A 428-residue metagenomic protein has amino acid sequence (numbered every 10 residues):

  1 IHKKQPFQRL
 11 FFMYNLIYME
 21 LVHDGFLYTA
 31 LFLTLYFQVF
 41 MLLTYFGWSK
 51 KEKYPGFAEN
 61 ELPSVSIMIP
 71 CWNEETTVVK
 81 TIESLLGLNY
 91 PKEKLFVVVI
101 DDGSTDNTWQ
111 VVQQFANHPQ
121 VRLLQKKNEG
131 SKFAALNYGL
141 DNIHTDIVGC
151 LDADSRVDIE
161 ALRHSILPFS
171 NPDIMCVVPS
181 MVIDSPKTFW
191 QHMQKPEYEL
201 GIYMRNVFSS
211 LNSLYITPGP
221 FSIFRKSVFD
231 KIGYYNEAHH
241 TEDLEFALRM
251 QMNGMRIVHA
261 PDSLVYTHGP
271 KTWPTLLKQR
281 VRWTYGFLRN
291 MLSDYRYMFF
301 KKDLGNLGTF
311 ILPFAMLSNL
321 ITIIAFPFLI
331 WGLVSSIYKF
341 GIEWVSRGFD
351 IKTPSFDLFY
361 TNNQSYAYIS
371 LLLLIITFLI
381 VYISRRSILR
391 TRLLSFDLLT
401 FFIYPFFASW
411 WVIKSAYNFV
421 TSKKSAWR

Functional and structural regions predicted by a protein language model:
M13-E61, I383-R385, Y404, A408-N418: N-terminal membrane-anchoring/stem segments of glycan-assembly enzymes
F57-E59, M316-T421: Membrane-embedded multi-pass helical conduit in multi-pass membrane proteins, especially envelope-biosynthetic
P63-S66, F96, E245: Cell-envelope/extracellular polymer assembly enzymes that use nucleotide-activated donors
V79, D106-Q114, E160: Acidic helix N-cap motif at the loop->helix transition within catalytic regions of sugar-transfer enzymes
E83-K94: Short, acidic, metal-binding catalytic loop of nucleotide-sugar glycosyltransferases
K92, D101-Q110, N128-E129: A conserved acidic beta->alpha catalytic loop
A116, L124-Q125, S131-A135, G139-D141 (+4 more regions): Long helical/loop segments within the catalytic core of UDP-sugar-dependent glycosyltransferases, especially the large
F169-R205, A238-H240, A247-P313, Y338 (+2 more regions): Catalytic donor/gating beta->alpha subdomain of glycosyltransferases that bind UDP-sugars
